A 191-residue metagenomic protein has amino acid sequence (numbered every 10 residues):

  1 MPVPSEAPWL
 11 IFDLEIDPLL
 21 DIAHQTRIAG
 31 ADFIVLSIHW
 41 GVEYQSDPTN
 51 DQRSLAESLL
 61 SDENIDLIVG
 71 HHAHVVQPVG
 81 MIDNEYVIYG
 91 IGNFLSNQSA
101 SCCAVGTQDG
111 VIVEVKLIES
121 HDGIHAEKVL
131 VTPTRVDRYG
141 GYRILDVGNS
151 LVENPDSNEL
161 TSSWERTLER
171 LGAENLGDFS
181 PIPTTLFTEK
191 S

Functional and structural regions predicted by a protein language model:
M1-S191: Acidic, metal/ion-coordinating pockets
